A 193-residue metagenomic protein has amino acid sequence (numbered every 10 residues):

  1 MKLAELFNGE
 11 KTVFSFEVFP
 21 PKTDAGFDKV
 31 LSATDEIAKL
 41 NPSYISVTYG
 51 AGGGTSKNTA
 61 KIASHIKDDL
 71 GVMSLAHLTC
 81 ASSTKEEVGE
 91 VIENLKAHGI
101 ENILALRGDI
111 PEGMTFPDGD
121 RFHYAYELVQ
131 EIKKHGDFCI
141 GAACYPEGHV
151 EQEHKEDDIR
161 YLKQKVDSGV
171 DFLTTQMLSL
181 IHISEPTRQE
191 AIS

Functional and structural regions predicted by a protein language model:
M1-F16: N-terminal amphipathic alpha-helix/helix-capping segment at the start of soluble metabolic enzymes
L3-A4, F27-D35, G52-V72: Glycine-rich, positively charged N-terminal anion/phosphate-binding segment
F14-V18, I45-V47, S74-L78, I103-A105 (+2 more regions): Hydrophobic faces of well-ordered beta-strands that scaffold small-molecule active sites in alpha/beta enzyme cores
S15-K29, L75-E86, A143-D157: Active-site mouth loops of central-metabolism enzymes
E17, I45, L95, K165 (+1 more regions): Conserved, mostly hydrophobic/aromatic
S43-A60, I110-G119, F172-S184: Glycine-rich, proline-tolerant flexible connector loops at the mouths of alpha/beta enzymes
C80-N94, R121-H123: Glycine-rich anion/phosphate-binding loops
I181-S193: Single conserved hydrophobic/aromatic residue that forms the stacking wall/gate of nucleotide- or nucleobase-binding
